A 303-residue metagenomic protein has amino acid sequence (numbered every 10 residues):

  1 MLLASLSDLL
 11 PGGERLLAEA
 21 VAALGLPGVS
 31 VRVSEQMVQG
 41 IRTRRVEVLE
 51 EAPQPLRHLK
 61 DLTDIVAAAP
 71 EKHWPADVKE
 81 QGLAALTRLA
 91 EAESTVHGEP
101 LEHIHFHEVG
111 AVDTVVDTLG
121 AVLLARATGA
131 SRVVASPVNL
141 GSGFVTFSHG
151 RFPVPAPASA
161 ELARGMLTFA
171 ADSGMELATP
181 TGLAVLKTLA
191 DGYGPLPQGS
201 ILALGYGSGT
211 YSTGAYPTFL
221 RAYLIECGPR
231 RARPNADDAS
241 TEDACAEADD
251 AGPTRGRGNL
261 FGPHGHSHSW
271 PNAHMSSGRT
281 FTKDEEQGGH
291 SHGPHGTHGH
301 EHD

Functional and structural regions predicted by a protein language model:
M1-S7, F106-G129: Conserved phosphate/anionic-ligand binding catalytic regions in large, soluble enzymes, centered on
D8-H97, A156-S159, R164-F169, S173-L183 (+3 more regions): Glycine-rich nucleotide/cofactor/substrate-binding loop typically near the N-terminus or early in the first domain
L16, A130-D237: Mobile "lid/hinge" segments at catalytic clefts and subdomain interfaces of large enzymes
S30, H103-H105, R132-V134: Residues at or immediately flanking beta-strands
V46, D113, L186: Divalent metal-coordination and catalytic microenvironments
L83-A84, E102-G110: Short, glycine/charge-rich beta-strand/loop segments that flank catalytic centers and engage negatively charged groups
T95-F106, V115: Non-catalytic, charge-rich alpha-helical accessory subdomains
